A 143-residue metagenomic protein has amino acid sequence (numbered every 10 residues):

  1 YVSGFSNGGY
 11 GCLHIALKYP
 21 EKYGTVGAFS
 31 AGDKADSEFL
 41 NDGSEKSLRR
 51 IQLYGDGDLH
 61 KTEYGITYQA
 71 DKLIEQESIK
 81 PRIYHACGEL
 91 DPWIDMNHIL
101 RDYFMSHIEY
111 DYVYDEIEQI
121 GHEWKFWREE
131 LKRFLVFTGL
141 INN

Functional and structural regions predicted by a protein language model:
Y1-N143: Non-catalytic cap/lid and distal C-terminal segments of serine-dependent acyl enzymes
